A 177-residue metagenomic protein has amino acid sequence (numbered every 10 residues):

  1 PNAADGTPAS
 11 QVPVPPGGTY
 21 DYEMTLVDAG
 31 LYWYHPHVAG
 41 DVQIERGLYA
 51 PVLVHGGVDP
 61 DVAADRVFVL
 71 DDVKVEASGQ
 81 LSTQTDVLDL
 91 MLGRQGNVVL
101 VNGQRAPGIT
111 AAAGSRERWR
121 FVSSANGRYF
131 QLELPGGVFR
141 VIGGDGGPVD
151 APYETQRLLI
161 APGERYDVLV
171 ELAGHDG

Functional and structural regions predicted by a protein language model:
N2, V75-Q80: Short, solvent-exposed loop/turn elements at domain surfaces
N2-A4, V12-P15, T83-G177: Histidine- and aromatic-rich segments of cupredoxin/plastocyanin-like copper-binding domains
D5-A63, E154-G177: Extracellular/periplasmic metallocenter environments
V27-A29, A39, G57, D71-V75 (+3 more regions): Solvent-exposed coil/turn segments that connect beta secondary-structure elements in extracytoplasmic/periplasmic
V42-I44, P60, E76-S78, G127-Y129 (+2 more regions): Residue-level signal for secondary-structure boundary sites
L53, V69-D71, L100, I142: Residues in well-ordered beta-strands of folded domains
H55-L70, A77-G79: Low-complexity, Pro/Ser/Thr- and charge-rich linker/hinge segments at domain boundaries
